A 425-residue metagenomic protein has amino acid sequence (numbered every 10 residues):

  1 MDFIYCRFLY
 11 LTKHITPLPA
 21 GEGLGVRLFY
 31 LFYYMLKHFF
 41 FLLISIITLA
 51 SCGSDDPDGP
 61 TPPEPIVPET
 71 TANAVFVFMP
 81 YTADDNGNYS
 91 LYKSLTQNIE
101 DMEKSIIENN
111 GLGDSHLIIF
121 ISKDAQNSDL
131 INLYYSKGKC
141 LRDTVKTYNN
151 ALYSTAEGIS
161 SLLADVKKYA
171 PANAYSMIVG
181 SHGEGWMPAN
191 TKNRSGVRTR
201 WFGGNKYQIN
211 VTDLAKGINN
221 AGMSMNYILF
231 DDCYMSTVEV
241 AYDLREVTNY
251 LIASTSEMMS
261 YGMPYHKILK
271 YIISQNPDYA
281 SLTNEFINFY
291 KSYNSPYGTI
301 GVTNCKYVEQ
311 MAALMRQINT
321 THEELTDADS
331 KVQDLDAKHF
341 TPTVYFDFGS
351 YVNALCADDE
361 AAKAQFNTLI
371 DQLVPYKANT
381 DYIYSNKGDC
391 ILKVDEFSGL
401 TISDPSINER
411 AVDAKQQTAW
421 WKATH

Functional and structural regions predicted by a protein language model:
G21-G23: Glycine-biased, low-complexity coil/linker segments
L36, L42-A72, D404: Bacterial Sec-dependent N-terminal signal peptides
P57-F120: Acidic/polar, low-complexity intrinsically disordered N-terminal segments immediately downstream of a Sec signal
T71-A74, G111-I118, A170-S176, G222-Y227 (+1 more regions): Loop/turn elements at helix/coil->beta-strand transitions in domains of secreted/extracellular proteins
D84-Y92, N127-D129, G185-A189, M235-V240 (+1 more regions): Extracytoplasmic/secreted cell-surface and envelope-processing proteins
I121-C140, T147-G222, D232-C233, V238 (+1 more regions): Catalytic-core segments of thiol-dependent peptidases
A164, K192-H425: Terminal, contiguous helix-loop blocks that mediate binding/assembly
